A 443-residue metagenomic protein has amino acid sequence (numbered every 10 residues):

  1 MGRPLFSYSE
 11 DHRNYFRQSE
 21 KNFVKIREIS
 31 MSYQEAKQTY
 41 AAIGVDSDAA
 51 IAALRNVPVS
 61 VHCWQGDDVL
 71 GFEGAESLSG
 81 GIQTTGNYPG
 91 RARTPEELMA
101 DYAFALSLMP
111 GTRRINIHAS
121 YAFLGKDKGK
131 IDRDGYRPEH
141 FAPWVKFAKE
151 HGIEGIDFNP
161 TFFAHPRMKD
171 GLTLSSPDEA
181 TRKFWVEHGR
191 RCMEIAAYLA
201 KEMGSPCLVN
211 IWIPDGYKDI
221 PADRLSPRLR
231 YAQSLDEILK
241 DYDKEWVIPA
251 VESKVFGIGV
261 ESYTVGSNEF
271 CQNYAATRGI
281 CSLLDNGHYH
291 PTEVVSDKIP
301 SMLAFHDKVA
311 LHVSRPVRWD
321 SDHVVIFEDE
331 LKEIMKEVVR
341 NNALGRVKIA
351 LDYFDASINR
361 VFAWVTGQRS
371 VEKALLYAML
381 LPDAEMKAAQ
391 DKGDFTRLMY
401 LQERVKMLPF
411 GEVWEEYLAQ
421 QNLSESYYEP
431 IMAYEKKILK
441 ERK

Functional and structural regions predicted by a protein language model:
Y8-Y15, N22: Intrinsic-disorder-associated, low-complexity terminal segments enriched in Asp/Asn/His/Tyr and depleted of Lys/Arg
I26-P177, F184, E194, K201 (+7 more regions): Alpha/beta catalytic barrel-like cores
L106, A197, D236-K240: Surface-exposed amphipathic alpha-helices with a cationic face
R191: Catalytic core of nucleotide-activated saccharide and alditol-phosphate transferases
A196-A222: Active-site groove signature of glycoside hydrolases
I220-E330: Acidic/histidine-rich catalytic cores of soluble enzymes
